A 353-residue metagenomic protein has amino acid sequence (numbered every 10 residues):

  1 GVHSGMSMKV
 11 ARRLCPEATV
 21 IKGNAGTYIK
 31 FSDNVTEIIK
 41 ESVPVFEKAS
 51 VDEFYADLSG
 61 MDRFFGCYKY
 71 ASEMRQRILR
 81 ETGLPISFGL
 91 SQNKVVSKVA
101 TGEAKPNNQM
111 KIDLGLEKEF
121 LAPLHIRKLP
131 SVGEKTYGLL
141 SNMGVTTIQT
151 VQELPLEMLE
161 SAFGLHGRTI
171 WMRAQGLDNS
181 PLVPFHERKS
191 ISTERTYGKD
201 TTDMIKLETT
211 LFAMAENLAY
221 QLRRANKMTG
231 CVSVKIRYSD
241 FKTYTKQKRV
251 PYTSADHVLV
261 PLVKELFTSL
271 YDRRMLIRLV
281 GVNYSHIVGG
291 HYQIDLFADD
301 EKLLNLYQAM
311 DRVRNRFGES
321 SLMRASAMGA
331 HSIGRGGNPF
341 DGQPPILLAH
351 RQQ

Functional and structural regions predicted by a protein language model:
V2-T169, L182, Y220, D300-Q353: Gly/Gly-Pro- and Ser/Thr-rich, intrinsically disordered tail segments characteristic of DNA damage-repair and tolerance
I21, D57, W171, S192 (+5 more regions): Residues in well-ordered beta-strands of folded domains
A49-E53, S91-K94, K227-C231, M275-L279: Short Gly/Ser/Thr- and Asp/Glu-enriched loop/turn motifs at secondary-structure junctions
F54-G60, T245-K248, G289-D295: Short, hydrophobic beta-strand segments
G60-M61, N93-S97, R237-F241, S285-G290: Short, internal active-site loops enriched in acidic
I86, G230-V232, V280, Y292: Change "...and in nucleic-acid phosphodiester-cleaving endonucleases..." to "...and in nucleic-acid processing enzymes
K128, T136-I277: DNA-contacting surface of Y-family translesion DNA polymerases
H257-R316: C-terminal hydrophobic structural anchor segments that stabilize assembly/packing rather than catalytic chemistry
